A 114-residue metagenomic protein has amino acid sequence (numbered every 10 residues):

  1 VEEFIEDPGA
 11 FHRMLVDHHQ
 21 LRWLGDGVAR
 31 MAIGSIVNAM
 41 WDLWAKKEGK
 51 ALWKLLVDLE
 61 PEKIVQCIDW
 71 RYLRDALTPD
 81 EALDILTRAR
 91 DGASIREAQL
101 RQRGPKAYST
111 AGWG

Functional and structural regions predicted by a protein language model:
V1-G114: N-terminal capping/lid subdomain adjacent to the active-site entrance of alpha/beta enzymes
